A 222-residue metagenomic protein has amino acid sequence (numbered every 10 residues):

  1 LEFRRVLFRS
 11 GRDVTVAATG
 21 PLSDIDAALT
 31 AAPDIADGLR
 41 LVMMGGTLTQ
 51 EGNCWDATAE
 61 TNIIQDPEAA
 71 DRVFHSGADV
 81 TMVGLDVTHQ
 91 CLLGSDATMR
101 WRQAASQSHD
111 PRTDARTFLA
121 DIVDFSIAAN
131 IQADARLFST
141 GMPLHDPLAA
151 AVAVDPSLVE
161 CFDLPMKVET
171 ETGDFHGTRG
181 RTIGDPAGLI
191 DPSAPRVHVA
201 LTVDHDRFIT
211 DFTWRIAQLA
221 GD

Functional and structural regions predicted by a protein language model:
L1-L7: Short, small-residue-biased leader/transition segments that mark boundaries at the very start of proteins
R5, S23, V42-H75: Active-site glycine-rich loop that binds ribose-phosphate moieties when present
G11-D34: A glycine-rich beta-strand to alpha-helix segment that forms a phosphate/ribose-binding loop at ligand/cofactor sites
G20, V73, A150: Divalent metal-coordination and catalytic microenvironments
T30-A36, A57-T61: A glycine- and small-aliphatic-rich helix-loop capping segment at beta-alpha/alpha-beta transitions that lines
A32-L39, F74-G77: Short, conserved loop/helix-junction motifs that constitute active-site signature segments in enzyme catalytic cores
M43, T81-L85: Short, conserved beta-strand edge motifs with alternating hydrophobic and charged residues
I64, G84-D222: Conformational coupling and interaction surfaces
